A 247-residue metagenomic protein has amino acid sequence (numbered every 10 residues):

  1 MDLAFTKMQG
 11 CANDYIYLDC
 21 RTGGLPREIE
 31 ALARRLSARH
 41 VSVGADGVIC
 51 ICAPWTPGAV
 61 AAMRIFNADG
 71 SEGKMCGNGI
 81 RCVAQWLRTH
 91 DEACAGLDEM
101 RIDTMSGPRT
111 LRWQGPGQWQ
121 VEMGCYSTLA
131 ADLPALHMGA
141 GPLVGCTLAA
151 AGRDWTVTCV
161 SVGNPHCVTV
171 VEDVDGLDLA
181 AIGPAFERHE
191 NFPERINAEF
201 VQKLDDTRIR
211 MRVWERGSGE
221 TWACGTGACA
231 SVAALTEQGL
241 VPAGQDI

Functional and structural regions predicted by a protein language model:
M1-P116, C167-I247: A glycine-rich beta-to-alpha transition motif near the start of alpha/beta enzyme domains, typified by
D103-V171, D175-G176: ATP-dependent small-molecule kinase catalytic core of the GHMP/sugar-kinase superfamily and closely related
